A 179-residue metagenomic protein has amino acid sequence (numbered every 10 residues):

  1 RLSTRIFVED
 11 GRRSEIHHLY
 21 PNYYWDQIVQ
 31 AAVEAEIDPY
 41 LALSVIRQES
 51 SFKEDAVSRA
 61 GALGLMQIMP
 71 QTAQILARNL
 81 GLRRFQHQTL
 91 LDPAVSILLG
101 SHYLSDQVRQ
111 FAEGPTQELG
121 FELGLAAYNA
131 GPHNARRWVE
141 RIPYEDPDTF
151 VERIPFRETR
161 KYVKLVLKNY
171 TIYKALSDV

Functional and structural regions predicted by a protein language model:
R1-V179: Catalytic glycan-binding domains that act on GlcNAc-containing polysaccharides
